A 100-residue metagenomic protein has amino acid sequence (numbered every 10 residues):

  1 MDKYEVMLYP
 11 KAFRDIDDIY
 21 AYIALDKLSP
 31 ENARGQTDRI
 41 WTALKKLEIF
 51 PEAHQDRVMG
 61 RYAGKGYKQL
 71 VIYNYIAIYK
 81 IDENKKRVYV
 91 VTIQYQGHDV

Functional and structural regions predicted by a protein language model:
M1, R57, Y95: Residue-level signal for pocket-adjacent positions within structured domains
M1-R39: Arg/Lys-rich, positively charged N-terminal/basic patches that mediate binding to nucleic acids
K3, W41, K85-R87: A structure-centric signal for secondary-structure junctions around beta-strands
K11, R39-L47, L70-I76: A short, hydrophobic secondary-structure junction motif
D15, Y22, A43-K46, Q69 (+1 more regions): Residue-level recognition of specific faces of alpha-helices
K27, K68-V100: Enriched for short, Lys/Arg-rich terminal
L28-Q36, Q55-Y62, T92: Solvent-exposed interaction patches of small proteins and small membrane subunits
K45-L70: A short, surface-exposed loop/turn module that caps and links secondary-structure elements
